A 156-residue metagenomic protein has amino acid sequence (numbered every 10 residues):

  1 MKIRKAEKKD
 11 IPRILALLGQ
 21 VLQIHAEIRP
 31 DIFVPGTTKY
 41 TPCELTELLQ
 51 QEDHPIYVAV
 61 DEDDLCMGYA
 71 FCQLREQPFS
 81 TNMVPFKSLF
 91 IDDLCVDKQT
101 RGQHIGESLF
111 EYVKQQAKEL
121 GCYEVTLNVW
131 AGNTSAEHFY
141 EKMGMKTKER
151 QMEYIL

Functional and structural regions predicted by a protein language model:
K2-L17: A short beta-loop-alpha structural element at the N-terminal edge of CoA-dependent acyl/N-acetyltransferase catalytic
Q23-L45: Conserved GNAT-fold acetyl-CoA-binding loop/helix
C43-V58: A short helix-loop-beta-strand connector motif used in the catalytic cores of GNAT acetyltransferases and, in some
V58, L65-Q73, C95: Conserved beta-strand in the GNAT
D93-V96, G102-Q115, K142: Conserved acetyl-CoA-binding loop-helix of GNAT-fold acetyltransferases
E107, E111, E119, A131-E149: Conserved active-site alpha-helix within GNAT-family acetyltransferase domains
K118-N128: Conserved GNAT acetyl-CoA-binding A-motif
T126-A136, E153-L156: Conserved beta-strand-loop-alpha-helix junction that forms the acyl-donor binding cleft
